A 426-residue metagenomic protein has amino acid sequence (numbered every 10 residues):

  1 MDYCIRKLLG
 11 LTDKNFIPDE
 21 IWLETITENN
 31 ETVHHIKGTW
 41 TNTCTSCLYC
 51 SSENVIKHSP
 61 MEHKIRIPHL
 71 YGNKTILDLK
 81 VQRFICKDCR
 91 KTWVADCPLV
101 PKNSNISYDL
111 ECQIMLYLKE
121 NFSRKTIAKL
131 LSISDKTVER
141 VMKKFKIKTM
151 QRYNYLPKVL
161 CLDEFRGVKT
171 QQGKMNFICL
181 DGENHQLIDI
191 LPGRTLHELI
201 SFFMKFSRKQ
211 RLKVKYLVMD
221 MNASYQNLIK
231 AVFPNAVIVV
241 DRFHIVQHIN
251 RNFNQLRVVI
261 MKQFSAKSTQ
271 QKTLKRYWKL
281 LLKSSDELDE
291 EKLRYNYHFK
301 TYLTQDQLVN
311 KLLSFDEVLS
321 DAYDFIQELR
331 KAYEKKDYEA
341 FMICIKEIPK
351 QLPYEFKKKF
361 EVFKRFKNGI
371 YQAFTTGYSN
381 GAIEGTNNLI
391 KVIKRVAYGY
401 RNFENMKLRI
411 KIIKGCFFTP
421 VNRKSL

Functional and structural regions predicted by a protein language model:
M1-C97: Short, conserved DNA-binding cores of transcription-related domains
F16-E20, H185-L187, V214: A broad structural signal for short, well-ordered beta-strand segments within beta-sheet-rich domains
K37, T149-M150, G167, M204-R208: Short, flexible, glycine/charge-rich loop motifs used to bind or transfer phosphoryl groups or to couple energy/partner
W40, C44, Y49, I56 (+8 more regions): Acidic/histidine-rich catalytic cores and adjacent linkers of DNA breakage/strand-transfer/modification proteins
S51, K64-L160, E164-Q171, L212-V214 (+2 more regions): Short, positively charged, Gly/Tyr-enriched micro-motifs that form contact patches at catalytic or ligand/partner
N103-I106, L187-Q210, Y216: Active-site beta-loop-alpha junctions of metal-dependent nucleic acid enzymes, especially the RNase H-like/DDE
K146, F233, F253: Active-site catalytic pocket residues across diverse enzymes, especially alpha/beta-hydrolases
F177, N250-M261: Short, surface-exposed amphipathic charged segments that create phosphate/polyanion-binding patches used for binding
